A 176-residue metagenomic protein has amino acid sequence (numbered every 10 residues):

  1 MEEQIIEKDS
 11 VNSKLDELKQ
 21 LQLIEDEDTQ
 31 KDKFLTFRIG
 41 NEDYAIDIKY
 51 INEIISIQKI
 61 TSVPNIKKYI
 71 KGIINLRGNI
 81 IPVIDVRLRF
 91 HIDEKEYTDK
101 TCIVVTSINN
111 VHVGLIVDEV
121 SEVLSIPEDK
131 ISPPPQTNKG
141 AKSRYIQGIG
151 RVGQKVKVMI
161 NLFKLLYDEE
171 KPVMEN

Functional and structural regions predicted by a protein language model:
M1-N176: An acidic, low-aromatic, low-complexity terminal/linker signal
